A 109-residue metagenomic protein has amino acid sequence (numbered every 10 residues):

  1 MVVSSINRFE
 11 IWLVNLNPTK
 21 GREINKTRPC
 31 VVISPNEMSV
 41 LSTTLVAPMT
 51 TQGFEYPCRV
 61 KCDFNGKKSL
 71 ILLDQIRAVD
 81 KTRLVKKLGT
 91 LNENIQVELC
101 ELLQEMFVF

Functional and structural regions predicted by a protein language model:
M1-F109: Conserved functional hotspots at enzyme active or ligand-binding sites that engage polyanionic ligands
